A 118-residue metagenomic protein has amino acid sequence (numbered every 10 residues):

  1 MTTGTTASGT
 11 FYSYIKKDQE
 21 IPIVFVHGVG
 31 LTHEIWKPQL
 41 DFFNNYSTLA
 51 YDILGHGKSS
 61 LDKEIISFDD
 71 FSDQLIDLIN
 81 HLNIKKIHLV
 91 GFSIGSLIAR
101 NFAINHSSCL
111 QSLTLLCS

Functional and structural regions predicted by a protein language model:
M1-T3: Short, hydrophobic/aromatic-rich segments at coil-to-beta transitions
T5-I15: A short loop-to-beta-strand scaffold at the N-terminal edge of the catalytic core in hydrolase folds
G9, F25-E34, F92, L116: Anionic, Ser/Thr-rich low-complexity intrinsically disordered regions
Y14-E64, L78: Conserved HGGG/HGGXW glycine-rich cap/lid loop of the alpha/beta-hydrolase fold
D18-E20, N45, N83-K86, S107-S108: Active-site acidic short loop of glycosyltransferases
I66-D69, N105: Short, hinge-like loop/turn segments at secondary-structure boundaries
D69-I87: Conserved acidic catalytic loop of the alpha/beta-hydrolase fold
K85-S118: Conserved hydrolase catalytic core segment
